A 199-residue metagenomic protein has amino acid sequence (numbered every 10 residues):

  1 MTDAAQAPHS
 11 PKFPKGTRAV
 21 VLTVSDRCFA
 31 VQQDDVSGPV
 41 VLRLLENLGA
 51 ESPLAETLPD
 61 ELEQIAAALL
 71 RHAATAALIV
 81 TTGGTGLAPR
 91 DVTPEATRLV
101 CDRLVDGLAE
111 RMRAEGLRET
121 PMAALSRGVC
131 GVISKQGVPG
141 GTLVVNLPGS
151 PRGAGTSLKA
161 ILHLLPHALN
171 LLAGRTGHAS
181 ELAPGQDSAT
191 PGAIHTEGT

Functional and structural regions predicted by a protein language model:
M1-T199: Non-catalytic beta/alpha edge segments that cap or flank active sites
